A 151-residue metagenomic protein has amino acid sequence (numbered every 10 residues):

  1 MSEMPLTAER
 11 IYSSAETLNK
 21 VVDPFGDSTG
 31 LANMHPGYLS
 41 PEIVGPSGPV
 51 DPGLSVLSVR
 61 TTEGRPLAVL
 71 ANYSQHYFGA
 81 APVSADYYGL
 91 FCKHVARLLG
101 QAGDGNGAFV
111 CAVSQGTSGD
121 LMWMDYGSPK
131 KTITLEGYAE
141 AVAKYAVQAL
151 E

Functional and structural regions predicted by a protein language model:
M1-V110, S114-G137, L150: Conserved beta-alpha junction segments in alpha/beta enzyme cores
A139-A143, V147: Short, amphipathic alpha-helical "lid/cap" segments that border enzyme active or binding sites
